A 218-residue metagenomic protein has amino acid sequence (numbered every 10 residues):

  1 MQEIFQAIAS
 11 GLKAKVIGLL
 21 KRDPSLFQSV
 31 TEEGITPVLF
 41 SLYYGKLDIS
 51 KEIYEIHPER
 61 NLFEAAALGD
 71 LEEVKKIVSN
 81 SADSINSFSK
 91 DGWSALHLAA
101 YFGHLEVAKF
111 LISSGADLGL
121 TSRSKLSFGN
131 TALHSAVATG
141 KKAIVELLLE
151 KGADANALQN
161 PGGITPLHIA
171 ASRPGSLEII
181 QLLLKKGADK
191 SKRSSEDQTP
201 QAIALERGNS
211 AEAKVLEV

Functional and structural regions predicted by a protein language model:
M1-I4, V30-T36, E59-E64, F88-S94 (+3 more regions): Ankyrin-repeat boundary/"N-cap" motif
I8, L42, A66, A100 (+3 more regions): Specific position within ankyrin or ankyrin-like helical repeats
G11, G45, G69, G103 (+3 more regions): Ankyrin-repeat intra-repeat helix-capping/turn positions
K15, D48-I49, E73, E106-V107 (+3 more regions): Conserved ankyrin/ankyrin-like repeat signature
L26-F27, S84-I85, L118, A155 (+1 more regions): Ankyrin-repeat inter-repeat connecting loop/turn
I35-L42, L47-S50, Y54, L184 (+1 more regions): Leucine-rich solenoid repeat scaffolds
E106-K109, S113-D117, A143-D154, K185-D189: Tandem repeat domain/solenoid detector
